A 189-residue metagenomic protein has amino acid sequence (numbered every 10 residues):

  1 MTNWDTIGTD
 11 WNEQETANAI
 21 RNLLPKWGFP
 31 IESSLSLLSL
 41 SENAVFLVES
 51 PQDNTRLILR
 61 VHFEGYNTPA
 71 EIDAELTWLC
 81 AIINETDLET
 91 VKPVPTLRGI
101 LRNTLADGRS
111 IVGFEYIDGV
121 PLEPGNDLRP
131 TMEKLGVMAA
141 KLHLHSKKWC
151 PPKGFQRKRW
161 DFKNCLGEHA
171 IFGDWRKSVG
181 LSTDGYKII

Functional and structural regions predicted by a protein language model:
M1-I31: Juxta-kinase regulatory segment immediately upstream of eukaryotic protein kinase catalytic domains
I7-W11, S33-S36, F63-A70: A short N-terminal beta->alpha junction/helix N-cap motif
A19-R21, P25, A44, E49-L57 (+4 more regions): Phosphate/dinucleotide-binding and metal-coordinating scaffold of catalytic cores in nucleotide-dependent enzymes
W27-E49: ATP-binding glycine-rich phosphate-binding loop
P30, L88-E89, S182: Short coil/loop linkers at secondary-structure junctions
S50-P151: ATP-binding pocket architecture of kinase catalytic cores
I117, K187-I189: Extended, small-residue-rich solenoid/repeat segments and analogous flexible loops that form exposed scaffolds
P124-G185: A cross-family kinase active-site recognition segment
